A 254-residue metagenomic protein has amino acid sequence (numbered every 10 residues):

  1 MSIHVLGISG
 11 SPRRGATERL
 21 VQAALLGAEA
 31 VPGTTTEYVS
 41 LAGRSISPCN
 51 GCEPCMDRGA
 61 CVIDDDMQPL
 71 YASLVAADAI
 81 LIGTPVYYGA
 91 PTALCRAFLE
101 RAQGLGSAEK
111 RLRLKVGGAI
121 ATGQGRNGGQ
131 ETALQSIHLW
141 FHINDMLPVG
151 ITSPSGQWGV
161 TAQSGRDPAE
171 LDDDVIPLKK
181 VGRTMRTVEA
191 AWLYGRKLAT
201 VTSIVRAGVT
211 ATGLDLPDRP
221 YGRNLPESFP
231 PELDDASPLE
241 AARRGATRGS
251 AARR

Functional and structural regions predicted by a protein language model:
M1-A108, L171-R254: N-terminal beta1-alpha1-beta2 submodule of the flavodoxin-like/Rossmannoid cofactor-binding fold
G33-T34, I80, S107, L114 (+5 more regions): Short, charged/polar low-complexity linear motifs in solvent-exposed/disordered segments
S40-R44, Y71-A77, K115-G123, H138 (+2 more regions): Low-complexity, flexible helical/coil segments
S40-S47, R111, D145-V175: Mobile beta-alpha loop/short-helix "lid" or hinge segments that flank ligand
I82-Y87, N127-E131, Q163-A169: A general structural signal for short secondary-structure boundary/capping elements
A93, R111-Q157: Short, glycine-/small-residue-rich phosphate/pyrophosphate-handling segment
L99-R101, I137, Q163-R166: Short, surface-exposed, charged loop/turn segments at secondary-structure junctions
